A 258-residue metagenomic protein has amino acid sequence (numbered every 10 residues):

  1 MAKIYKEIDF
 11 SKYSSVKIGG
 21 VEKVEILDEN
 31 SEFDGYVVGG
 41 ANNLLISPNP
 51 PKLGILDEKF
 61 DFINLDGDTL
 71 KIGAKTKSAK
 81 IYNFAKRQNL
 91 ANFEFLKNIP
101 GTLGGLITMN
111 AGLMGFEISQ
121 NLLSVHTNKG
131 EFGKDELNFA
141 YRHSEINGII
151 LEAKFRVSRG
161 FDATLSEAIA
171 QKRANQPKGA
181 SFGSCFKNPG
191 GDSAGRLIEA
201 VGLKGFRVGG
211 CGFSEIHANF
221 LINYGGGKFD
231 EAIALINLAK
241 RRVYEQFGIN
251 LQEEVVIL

Functional and structural regions predicted by a protein language model:
M1-M109: Anion-binding (especially nucleotide phosphate/pyrophosphate-binding) glycine-rich loop and adjoining beta-alpha core
Y5-K12, N128-R242, Q246-L258: Phosphate/pyrophosphate- and phosphate-bearing ligand-binding catalytic cores of soluble enzymes
G20, V38-G40, N121, G179-A180 (+1 more regions): Short, basic and Ser/Thr-rich N-terminal targeting/leader segments
N30, N49-P50, E58-F60, G112 (+3 more regions): Short loop segments at secondary-structure junctions
N43, T69, S124, G148-I150 (+1 more regions): Structural motif
D61-D66, V125, F186, V255: A structural signal for short hydrophobic beta-strand segments in well-ordered beta-sheet cores
L106-F116, Q120-T127, E131-R142: Active-site glycine-rich loop that binds ribose-phosphate moieties when present
